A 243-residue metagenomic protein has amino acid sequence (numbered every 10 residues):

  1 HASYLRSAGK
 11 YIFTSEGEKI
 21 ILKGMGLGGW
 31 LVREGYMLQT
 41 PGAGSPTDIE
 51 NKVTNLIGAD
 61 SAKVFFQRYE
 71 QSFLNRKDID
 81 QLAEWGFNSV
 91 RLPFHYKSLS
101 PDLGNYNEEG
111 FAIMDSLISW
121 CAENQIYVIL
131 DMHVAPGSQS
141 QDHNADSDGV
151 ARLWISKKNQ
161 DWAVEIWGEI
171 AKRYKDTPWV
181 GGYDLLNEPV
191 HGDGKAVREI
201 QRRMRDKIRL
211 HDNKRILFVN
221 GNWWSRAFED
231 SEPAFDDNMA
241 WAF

Functional and structural regions predicted by a protein language model:
H1-F87: N-terminal carbohydrate-binding accessory modules
Y4, I155-K158, V164-F243: Extracellular glycoside hydrolase catalytic/binding regions
L5-R6, S61-V90, S100-G182, I200-K207: An active-site-proximal structural segment forming one wall of the substrate-binding cleft that immediately precedes
A8, I21, G86, A122 (+3 more regions): Residue-level preference for short coil/turn positions at secondary-structure junctions
I21-L27, V90-L92, V128-M132, G181-Y183 (+2 more regions): Hydrophobic faces of well-ordered beta-strands that scaffold small-molecule active sites in alpha/beta enzyme cores
G28-V32, S89, Y96-L99, V134-G137 (+2 more regions): Solvent-exposed loop/turn segments at secondary-structure junctions within structured extracellular/periplasmic domains
Y36-Q39, Q139-N144, K195-V197, E229-E232: Short aromatic-enriched loop/helix-cap "lid" or pocket-rim segments at secondary-structure transitions that line
R68-F73, L99-S100, N107-E108, P189-K195 (+1 more regions): Acidic-and-aromatic substrate-binding clefts and catalytic sites of carbohydrate-active enzymes
